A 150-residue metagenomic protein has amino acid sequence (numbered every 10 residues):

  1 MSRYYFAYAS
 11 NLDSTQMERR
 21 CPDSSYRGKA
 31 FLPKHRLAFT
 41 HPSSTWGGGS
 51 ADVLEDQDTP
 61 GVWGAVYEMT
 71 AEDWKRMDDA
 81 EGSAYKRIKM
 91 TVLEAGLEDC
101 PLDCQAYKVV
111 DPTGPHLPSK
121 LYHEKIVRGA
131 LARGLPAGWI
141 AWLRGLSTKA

Functional and structural regions predicted by a protein language model:
M1-A150: Glycine-aromatic micro-motifs
